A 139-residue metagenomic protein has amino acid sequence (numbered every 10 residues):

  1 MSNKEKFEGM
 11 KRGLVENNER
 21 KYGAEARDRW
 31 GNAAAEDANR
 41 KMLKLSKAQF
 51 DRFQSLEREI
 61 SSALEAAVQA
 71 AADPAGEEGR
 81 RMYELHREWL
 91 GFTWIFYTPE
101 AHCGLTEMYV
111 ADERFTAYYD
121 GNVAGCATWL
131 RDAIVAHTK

Functional and structural regions predicted by a protein language model:
M1-K139: Amphipathic alpha-helical "stalk" segments
